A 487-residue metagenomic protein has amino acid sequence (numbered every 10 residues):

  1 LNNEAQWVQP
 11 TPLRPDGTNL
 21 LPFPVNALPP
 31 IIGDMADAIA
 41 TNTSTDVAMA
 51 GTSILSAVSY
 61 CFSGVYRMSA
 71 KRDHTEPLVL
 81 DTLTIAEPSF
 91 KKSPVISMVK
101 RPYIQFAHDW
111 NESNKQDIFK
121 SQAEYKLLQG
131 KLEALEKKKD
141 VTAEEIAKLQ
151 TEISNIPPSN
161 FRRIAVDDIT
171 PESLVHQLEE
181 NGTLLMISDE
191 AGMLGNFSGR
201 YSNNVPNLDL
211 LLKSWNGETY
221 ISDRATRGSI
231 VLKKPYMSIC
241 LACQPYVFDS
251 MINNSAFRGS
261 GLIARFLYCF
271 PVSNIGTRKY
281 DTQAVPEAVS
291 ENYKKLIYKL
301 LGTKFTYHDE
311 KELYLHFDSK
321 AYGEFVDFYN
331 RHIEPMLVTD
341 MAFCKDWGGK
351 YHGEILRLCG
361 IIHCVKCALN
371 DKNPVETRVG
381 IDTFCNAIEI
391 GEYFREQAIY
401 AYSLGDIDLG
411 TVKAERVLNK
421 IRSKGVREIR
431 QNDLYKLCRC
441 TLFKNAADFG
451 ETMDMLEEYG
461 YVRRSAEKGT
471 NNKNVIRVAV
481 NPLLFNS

Functional and structural regions predicted by a protein language model:
L1-S487: Phosphate-handling catalytic cores of nucleic-acid transaction enzymes
